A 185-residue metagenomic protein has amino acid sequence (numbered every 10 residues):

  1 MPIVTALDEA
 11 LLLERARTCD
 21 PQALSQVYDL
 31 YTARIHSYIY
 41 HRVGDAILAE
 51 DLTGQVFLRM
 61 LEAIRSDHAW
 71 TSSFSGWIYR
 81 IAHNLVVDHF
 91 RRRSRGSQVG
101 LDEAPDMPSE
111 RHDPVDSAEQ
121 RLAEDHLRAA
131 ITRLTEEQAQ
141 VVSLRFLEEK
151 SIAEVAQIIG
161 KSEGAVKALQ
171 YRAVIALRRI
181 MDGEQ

Functional and structural regions predicted by a protein language model:
M1-I3, R15-Q26, H36-Q55, A69 (+2 more regions): Short, charged helix-capping/linker segments at alpha-helix termini
T5-E9, G96-Q120, S151: Internal acidic/polar
L11-R15, H126-T135: Short amphipathic alpha-helical boundary/capping segments
R17-T18, Q55-S73, R92-R93: Sigma70-family region 2
I39, R91, L134, A139 (+1 more regions): Short, Lys/Arg-enriched C-terminal cap helix and immediately downstream tail that follows
D51-L58, S72-N84: Structural recognition of an alpha-helix C-terminal capping motif at a helix-to-coil junction
R65-W70, R80-L101, Q120: Arg/Lys-rich amphipathic alpha helix in sigma70-family domain 2
V141-R145: A short pre-motif secondary-structure segment
